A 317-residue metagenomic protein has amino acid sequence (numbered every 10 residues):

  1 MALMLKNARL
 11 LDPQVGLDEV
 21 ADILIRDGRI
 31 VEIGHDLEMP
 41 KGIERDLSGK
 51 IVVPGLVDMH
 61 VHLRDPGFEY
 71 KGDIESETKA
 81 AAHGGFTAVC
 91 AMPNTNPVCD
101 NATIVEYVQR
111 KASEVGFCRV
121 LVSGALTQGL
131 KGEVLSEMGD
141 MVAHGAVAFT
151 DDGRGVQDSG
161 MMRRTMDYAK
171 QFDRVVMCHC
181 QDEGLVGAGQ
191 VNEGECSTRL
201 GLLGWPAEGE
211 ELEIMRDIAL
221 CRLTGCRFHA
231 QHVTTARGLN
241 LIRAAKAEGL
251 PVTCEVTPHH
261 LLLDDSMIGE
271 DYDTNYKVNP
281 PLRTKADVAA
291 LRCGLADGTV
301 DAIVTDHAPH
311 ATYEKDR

Functional and structural regions predicted by a protein language model:
M1-M39: N-terminal metal-binding scaffold of metallo-dependent hydrolase/deaminase domains
A8, I23, G28, G49 (+9 more regions): Divalent metal-coordination and catalytic microenvironments
D36-V53: Active-site metal-binding motif and surrounding structural segment of the metallo-beta-lactamase
K50-A112: Metal-associated gating/positioning segment near the N- to mid-region
M59-G72, T95, L121-V134, G201-E208 (+1 more regions): Active-site mouth loops of central-metabolism enzymes
Y70-T78, L130-D140, R216: Short, acidic/polar
A102-R119, D167-C178: Alpha-helix-loop-beta-strand connector modules within alpha/beta enzyme cores
V134-I303: Histidine/acidic residue-rich metal-binding segments in metalloenzymes
